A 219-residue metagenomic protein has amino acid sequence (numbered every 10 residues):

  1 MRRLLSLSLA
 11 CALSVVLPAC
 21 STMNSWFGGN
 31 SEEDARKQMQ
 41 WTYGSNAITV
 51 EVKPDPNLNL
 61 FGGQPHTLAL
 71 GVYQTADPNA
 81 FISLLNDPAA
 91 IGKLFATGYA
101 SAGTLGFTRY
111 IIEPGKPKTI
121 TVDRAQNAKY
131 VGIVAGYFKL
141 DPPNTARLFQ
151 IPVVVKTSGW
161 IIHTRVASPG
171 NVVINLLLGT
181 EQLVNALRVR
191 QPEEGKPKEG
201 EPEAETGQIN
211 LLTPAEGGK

Functional and structural regions predicted by a protein language model:
M1-L9: Bacterial N-terminal signal peptides that target proteins for export
V16-A19: C-terminal motif of bacterial Sec signal peptides marking the signal peptidase cleavage site
S21-N24: Bacterial signal peptide processing site
G29-E51: Post-signal peptide N-terminal segment of mature Sec-exported envelope proteins
V50-F61: Short amphipathic, basic-aromatic surface patches that mediate peripheral association with negatively charged
G62-G71: Short coil-to-beta strand junction motifs in C2/discoidin
Y73, D77-T145: Mid-length scaffold segments of soluble, non-membrane domains
G115-G218: Mature, soluble, non-transmembrane domains
